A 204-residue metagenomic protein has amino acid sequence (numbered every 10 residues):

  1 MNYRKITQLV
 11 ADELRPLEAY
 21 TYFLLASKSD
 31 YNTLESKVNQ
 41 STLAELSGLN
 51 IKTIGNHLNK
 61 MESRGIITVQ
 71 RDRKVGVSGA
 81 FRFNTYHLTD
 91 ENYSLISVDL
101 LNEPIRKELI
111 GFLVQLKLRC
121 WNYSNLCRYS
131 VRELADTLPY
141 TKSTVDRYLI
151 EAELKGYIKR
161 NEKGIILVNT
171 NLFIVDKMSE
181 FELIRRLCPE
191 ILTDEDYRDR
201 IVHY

Functional and structural regions predicted by a protein language model:
M1-Q8, N32, N84-I105, E151-Y204: Long, low-complexity, charge-rich intrinsically disordered regions
M1-T42, L46-L49, N56-R132: Short recognition helix of helix-turn-helix/winged-helix DNA-binding domains
N50, T141-T144: Short coil turns linking two alpha-helices in DNA-binding domains
L58-N59, D146-I150: Short, hydrophobic-biased segments on the C-terminal half of alpha helices that form "recognition helices"
R71, G79, K117, L138 (+1 more regions): A short, hydrophobic/aromatic-rich structural module that often spans a beta strand with its adjoining loop
S124-R128, T137-L138, D146-R147, E162-K163: Extended alpha-helical scaffolds
